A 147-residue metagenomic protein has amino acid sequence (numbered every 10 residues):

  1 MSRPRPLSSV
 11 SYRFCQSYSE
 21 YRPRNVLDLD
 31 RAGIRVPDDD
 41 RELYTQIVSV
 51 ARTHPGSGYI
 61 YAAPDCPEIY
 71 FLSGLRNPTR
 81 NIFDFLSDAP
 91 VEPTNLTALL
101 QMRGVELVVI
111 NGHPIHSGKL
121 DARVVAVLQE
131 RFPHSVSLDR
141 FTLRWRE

Functional and structural regions predicted by a protein language model:
M1, G74, G104, R131-F132: Glycine-centered loop/turn motif at secondary-structure junctions
M1-R13: Signature aromatic-anchored transmembrane alpha helix within multi-pass, membrane-resident enzymes that catalyze glycan
V10-S87, Q101, E106-S117: Short periplasmic/luminal acceptor-recognition loop of GT-C membrane glycosyltransferases, typified by
V91-L99: Alpha-helical scaffolding within the catalytic cores of extracellular/periplasmic polymer-degrading hydrolases
A98-Q101, Q129: S-adenosylmethionine/decaboxylated-SAM
L107-E147: Aromatic/acidic, Gly/Pro-rich catalytic loop(s) in extracytoplasmic/lumenal soluble domains of multi-pass membrane
